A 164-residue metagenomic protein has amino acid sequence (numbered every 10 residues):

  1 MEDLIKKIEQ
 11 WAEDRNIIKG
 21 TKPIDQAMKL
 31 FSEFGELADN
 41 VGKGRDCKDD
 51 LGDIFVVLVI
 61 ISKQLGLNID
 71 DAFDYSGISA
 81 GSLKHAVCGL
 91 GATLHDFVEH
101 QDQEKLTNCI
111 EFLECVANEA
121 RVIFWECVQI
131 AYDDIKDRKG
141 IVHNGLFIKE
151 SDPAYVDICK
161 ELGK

Functional and structural regions predicted by a protein language model:
M1-K164: Flexible "arm" and connector segments at domain edges
